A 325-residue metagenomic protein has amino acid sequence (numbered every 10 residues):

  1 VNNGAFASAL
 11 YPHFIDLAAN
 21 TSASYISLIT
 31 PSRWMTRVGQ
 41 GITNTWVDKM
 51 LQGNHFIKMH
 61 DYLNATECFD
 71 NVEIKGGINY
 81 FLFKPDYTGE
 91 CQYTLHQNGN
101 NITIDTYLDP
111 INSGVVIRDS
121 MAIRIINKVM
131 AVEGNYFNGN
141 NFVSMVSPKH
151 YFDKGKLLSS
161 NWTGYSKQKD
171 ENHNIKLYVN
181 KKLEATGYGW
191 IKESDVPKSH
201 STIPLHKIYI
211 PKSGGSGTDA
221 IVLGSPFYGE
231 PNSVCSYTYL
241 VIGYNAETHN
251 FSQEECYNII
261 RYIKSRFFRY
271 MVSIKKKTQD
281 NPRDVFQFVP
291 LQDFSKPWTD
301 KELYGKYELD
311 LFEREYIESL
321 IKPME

Functional and structural regions predicted by a protein language model:
N2-E67, N79-F83, I259: Conserved Class I SAM-dependent methyltransferase catalytic core
P31, D86, S319: Surface loops and adjacent helix of pleckstrin homology
Q40-G41, D48, V72-E73, N281-V285 (+1 more regions): Charge-rich, low-complexity amphipathic helices in intrinsically disordered tails/linkers adjacent to domains
A65-T238, I242-R314: C-terminal substrate-recognition regions of SAM-dependent nucleic acid methyltransferases
I317-E325: Short, amphipathic C-terminal "tail helix"
